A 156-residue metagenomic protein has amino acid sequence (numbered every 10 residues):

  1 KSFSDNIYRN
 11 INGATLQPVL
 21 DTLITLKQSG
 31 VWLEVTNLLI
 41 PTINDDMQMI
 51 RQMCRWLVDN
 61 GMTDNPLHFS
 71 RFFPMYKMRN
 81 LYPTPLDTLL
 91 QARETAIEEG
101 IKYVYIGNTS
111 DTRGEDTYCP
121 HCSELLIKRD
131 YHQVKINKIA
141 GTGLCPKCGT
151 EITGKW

Functional and structural regions predicted by a protein language model:
K1-T84: Conserved AdoMet/S-adenosylmethionine-binding subsite of the radical SAM
L86-A96: Short alpha-helix
D116-T117, T142: Residues immediately within or flanking Cys/His clusters that coordinate Zn2+ in small zinc-binding modules
C119-C122, C145-C148: Short cysteine-rich clusters marking metal-coordination/redox-active sites
L125, E151: Cys/His-rich metal-chelating microdomains
K128-R129, G154-K155: Short, non-ligating residues that shape and space the ligands of small metal-coordination modules and catalytic
H132-T142: Short linker/helix segments within small regulatory modules
